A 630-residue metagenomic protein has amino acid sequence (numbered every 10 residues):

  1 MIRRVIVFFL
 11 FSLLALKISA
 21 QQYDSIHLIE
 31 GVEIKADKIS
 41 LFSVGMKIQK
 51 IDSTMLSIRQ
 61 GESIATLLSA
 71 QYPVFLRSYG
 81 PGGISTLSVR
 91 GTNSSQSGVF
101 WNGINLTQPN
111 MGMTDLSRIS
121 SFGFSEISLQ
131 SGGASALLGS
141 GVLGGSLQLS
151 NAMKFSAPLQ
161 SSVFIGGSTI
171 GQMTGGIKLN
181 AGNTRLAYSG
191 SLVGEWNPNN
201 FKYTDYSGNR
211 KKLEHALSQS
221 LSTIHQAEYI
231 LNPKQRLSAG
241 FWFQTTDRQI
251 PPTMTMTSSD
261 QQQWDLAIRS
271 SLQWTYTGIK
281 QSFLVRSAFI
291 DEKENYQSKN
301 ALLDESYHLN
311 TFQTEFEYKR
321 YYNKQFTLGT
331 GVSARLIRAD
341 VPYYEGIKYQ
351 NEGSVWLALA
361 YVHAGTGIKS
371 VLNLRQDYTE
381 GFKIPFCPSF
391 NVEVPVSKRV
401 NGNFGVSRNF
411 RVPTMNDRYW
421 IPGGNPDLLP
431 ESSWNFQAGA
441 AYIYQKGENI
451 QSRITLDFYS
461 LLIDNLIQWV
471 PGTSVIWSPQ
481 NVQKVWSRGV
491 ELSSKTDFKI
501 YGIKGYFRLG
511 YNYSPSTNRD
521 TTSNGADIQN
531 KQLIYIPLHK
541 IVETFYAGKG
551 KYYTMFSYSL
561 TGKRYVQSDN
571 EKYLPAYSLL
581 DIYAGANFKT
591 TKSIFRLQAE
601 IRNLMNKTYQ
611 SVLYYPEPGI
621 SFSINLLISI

Functional and structural regions predicted by a protein language model:
Q21-S57, S94, S131: Short, acidic, small-residue-rich periplasmic hinge/interaction motif at the N-terminus of Gram-negative outer-membrane
A65-N105: Extracytoplasmic beta-strand/coil segments of soluble accessory domains associated with Gram-negative outer-membrane
I104-S131: Short acidic/polar hinge/loop motifs at secondary-structure boundaries that mediate gating or recognition
G133, S146, N151-A181, L192 (+1 more regions): Short strand-turn segments of transmembrane beta-barrel domains in outer membranes, especially the first one or two
L186, G278, S282-Y296, P395 (+4 more regions): Membrane-embedded beta-barrel scaffold of Gram-negative outer-membrane proteins
N197-T204, R210-S222, I230-Q313: Flexible loop and strand-edge segments within Gram-negative outer membrane beta-barrel domains
N200, L560-Q567, A584-I630: C-terminal beta-signal and adjacent terminal beta-strands/loops of Gram-negative outer-membrane beta-barrel proteins
A364, Y459-L462, N481-Y565, M605: Gram-negative outer-membrane beta-barrel transporters
